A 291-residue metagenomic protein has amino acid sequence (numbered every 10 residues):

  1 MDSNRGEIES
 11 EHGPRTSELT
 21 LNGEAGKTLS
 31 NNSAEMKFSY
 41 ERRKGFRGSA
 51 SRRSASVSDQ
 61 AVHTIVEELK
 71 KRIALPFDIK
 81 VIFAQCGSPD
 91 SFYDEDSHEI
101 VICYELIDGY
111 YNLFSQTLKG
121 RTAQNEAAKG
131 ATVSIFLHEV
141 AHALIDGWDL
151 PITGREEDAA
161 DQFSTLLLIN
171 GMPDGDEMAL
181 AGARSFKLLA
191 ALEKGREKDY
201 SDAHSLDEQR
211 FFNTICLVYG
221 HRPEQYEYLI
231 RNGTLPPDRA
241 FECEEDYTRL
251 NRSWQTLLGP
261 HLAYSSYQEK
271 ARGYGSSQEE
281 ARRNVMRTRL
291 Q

Functional and structural regions predicted by a protein language model:
D2-A84, L290-Q291: Hydrophobic or amphipathic, alpha-helical segments that drive membrane association/targeting
G13, S17-S39, K198-Q291: Pan-zinc metallopeptidase signature
A55-K119, N125-G130: Auxiliary, metal-adjacent structural segments of Zn-dependent hydrolase domains
D78-F92, D161-Q162, E177-E193: Acidic helix-start/capping segments at beta-turn-to-alpha-helix junctions
N125-I145: Short alpha-helix carrying the canonical HExxH Zn2+-binding catalytic motif
K129-S134, E156-D158, L180: Alpha-helical scaffolds flanking conserved acidic
T153-M172: An active-site-proximal "capping" alpha-helix that borders the catalytic cofactor pocket
I169-H221: Active-site/pore-lining binding-face segments in mid-to-C-terminal subdomains
